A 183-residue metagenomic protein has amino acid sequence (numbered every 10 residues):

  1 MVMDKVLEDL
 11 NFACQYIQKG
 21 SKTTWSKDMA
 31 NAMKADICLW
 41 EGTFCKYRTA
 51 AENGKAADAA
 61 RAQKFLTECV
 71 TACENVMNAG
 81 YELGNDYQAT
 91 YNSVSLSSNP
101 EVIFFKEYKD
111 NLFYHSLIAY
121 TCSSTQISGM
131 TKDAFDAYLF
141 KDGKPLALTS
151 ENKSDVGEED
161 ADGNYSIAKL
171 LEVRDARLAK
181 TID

Functional and structural regions predicted by a protein language model:
M1-D4, Y16: Aromatic/His-enriched, Gly/Pro-containing loop or helix-boundary segments that lie immediately adjacent to catalytic
M3, N11, K27-D28, D36-D183: An aromatic- and glycine-enriched ligand-binding surface/loop that stacks and positions planar moieties
Q15-T24: Flexible helix-coil transition and linker loops at the boundaries of alpha-helical arrays
T23-N31: Alpha-helical scaffolds flanking conserved acidic
